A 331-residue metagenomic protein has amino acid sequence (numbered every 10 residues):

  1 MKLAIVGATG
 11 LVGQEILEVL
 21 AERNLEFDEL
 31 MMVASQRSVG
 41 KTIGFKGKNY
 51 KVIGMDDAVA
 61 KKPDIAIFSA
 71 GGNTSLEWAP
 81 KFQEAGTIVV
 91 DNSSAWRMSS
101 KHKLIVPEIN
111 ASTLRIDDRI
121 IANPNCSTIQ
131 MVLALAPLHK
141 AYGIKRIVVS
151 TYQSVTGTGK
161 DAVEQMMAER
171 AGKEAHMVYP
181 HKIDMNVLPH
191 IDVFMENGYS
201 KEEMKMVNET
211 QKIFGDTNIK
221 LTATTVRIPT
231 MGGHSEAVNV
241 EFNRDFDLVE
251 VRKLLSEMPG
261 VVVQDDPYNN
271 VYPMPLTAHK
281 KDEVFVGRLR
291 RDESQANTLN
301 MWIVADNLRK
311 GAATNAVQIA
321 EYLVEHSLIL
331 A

Functional and structural regions predicted by a protein language model:
M1-I183, N218-K220, V284-F285, L289-Q295 (+3 more regions): N-terminal Rossmann-like NAD(P) cofactor-binding subdomain of oxidoreductases, focused on the glycine-rich
A66, V155-A331: Charged docking surfaces used in two-component/phosphorelay signaling
